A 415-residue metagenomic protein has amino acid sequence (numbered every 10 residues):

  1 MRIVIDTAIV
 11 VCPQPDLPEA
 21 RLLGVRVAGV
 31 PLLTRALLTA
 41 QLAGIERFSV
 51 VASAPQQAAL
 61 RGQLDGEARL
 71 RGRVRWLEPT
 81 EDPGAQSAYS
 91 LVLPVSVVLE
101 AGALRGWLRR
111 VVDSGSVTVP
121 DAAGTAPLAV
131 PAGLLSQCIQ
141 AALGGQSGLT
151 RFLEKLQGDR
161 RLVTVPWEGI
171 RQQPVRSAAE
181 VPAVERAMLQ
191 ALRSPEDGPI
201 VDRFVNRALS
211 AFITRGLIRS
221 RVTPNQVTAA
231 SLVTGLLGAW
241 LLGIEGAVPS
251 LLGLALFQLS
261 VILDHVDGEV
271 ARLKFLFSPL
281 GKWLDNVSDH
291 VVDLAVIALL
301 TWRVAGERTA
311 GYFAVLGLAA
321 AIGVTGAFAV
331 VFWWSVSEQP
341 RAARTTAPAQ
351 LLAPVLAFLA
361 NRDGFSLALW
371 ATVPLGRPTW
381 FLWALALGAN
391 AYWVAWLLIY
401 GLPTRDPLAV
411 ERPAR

Functional and structural regions predicted by a protein language model:
R2-A59: N-terminal glycine-rich phosphate-binding loop and ensuing alpha1 helix
R61-T125: Conserved beta-loop-beta/alpha segment of the NTase-like Rossmann-fold superfamily that binds/positions NTPs
A123-Q140: Conserved nucleotide-sugar donor-binding and metal-coordinating catalytic region shared by glycosyltransferases
I139-L149, E154-A211, N286-R415: A feature for the membrane-embedded catalytic helix bundles of lipid/isoprenoid biosynthetic enzymes
F212-R219: Cytosolic juxtamembrane amphipathic/interface segments immediately preceding and feeding into a transmembrane helix
G216, L236-W240, A368-A371: Alpha-helical transmembrane segments of multipass membrane proteins
P224-L280: Membrane-embedded alpha-helical segments that form the functional core of polytopic membrane enzymes, especially those
P279-V287: Membrane-interface alpha-helices at helix entry/exit sites of multi-pass transporters
